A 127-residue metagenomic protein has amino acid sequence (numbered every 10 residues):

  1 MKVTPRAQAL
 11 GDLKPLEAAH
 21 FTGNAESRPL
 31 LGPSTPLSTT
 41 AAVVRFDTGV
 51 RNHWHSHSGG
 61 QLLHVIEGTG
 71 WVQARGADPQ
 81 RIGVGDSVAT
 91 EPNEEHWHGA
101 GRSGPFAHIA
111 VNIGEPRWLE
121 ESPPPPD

Functional and structural regions predicted by a protein language model:
M1-S38, W118-D127: A short, N-terminal "cap"/entry segment at the start of jelly-roll beta-barrel domains of the cupin/DSBH fold
E26-P29, T40-H57, P92: Conserved short histidine dyad/triad with adjacent acidic residue
V43-D47, S56-Q73, V111-G114: Short, conserved beta-strand element in jelly-roll/cupin
L62, A89, S103-E121: A short hydrophobic beta-strand segment most commonly corresponding to one strand of the jelly-roll/cupin
G76-N93: Short acidic-glycine-tyrosine-enriched beta hairpin
G99-A100: Asparagine-centered strand-capping/turn motif at beta-strand->loop junctions
